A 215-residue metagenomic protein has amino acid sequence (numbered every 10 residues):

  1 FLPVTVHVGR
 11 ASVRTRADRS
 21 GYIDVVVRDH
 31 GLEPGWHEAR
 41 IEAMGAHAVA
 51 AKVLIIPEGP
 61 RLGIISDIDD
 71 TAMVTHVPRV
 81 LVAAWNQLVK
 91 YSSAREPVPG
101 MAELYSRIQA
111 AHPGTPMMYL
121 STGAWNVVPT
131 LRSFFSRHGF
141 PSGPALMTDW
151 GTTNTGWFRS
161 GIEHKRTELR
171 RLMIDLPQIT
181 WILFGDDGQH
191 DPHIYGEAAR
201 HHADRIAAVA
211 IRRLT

Functional and structural regions predicted by a protein language model:
F1, P34-W36, Q109, D186 (+1 more regions): Intrinsic structural disorder
F1-I56: Intrinsically disordered, serine/threonine/proline
H7-G9, G45, A111, R137-G139 (+1 more regions): A generic structural signal for short, solvent-exposed coil/turn residues that cap or connect secondary-structure
V8, V74-H76, R213: Residue-level signal for short segments within beta-strands and strand-turn junctions of well-structured beta-sheet
T15-S20, V49-I162: Alpha-helical substrate-recognition element adjacent to the catalytic core
L32-E33, V82, E197-A198: Generic secondary-structure boundary signal with a strong preference for alpha-helix termini
G123-T215: C-terminal cap/substrate-recognition subdomain and adjoining C-terminal extension of metal-dependent phosphatase-like
